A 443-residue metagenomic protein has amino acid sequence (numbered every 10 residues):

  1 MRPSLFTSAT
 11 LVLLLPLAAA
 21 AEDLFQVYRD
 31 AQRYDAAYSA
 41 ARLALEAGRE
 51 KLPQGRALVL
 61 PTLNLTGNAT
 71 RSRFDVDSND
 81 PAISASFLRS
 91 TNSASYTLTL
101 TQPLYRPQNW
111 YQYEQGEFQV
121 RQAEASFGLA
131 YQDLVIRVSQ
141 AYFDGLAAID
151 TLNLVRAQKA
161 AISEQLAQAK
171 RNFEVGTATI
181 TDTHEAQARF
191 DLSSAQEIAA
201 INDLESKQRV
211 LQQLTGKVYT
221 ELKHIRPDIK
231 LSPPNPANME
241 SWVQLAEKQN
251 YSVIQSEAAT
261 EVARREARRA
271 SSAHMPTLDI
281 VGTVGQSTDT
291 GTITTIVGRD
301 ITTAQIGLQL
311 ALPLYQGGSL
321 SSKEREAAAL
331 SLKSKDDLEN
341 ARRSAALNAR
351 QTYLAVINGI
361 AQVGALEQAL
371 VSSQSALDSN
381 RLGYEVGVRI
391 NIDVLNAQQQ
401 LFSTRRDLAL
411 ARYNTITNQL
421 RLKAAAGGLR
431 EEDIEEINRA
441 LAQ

Functional and structural regions predicted by a protein language model:
M1-A9: Bacterial N-terminal signal peptides that target proteins for export
A20-N68, F74-V76, Q102, V218-Y219 (+4 more regions): Bacterial Sec-pathway N-terminal export signals of envelope proteins
D23, T62-D75, P81-A130, S241 (+3 more regions): Small/polar-residue-enriched beta-strand and adjacent coil segments characteristic of outer-membrane beta-barrel
A40-G55, A130, L134-N153, E164 (+5 more regions): Amphipathic alpha-helical coiled-coil segments
R73, D407-Q443: Acidic, low-complexity, intrinsically disordered peripheral segments
D133-E247, T352-A355, G359, Q400-F402: Periplasmic alpha-helical coiled-coil/stalk elements that build and connect Gram-negative outer-membrane
